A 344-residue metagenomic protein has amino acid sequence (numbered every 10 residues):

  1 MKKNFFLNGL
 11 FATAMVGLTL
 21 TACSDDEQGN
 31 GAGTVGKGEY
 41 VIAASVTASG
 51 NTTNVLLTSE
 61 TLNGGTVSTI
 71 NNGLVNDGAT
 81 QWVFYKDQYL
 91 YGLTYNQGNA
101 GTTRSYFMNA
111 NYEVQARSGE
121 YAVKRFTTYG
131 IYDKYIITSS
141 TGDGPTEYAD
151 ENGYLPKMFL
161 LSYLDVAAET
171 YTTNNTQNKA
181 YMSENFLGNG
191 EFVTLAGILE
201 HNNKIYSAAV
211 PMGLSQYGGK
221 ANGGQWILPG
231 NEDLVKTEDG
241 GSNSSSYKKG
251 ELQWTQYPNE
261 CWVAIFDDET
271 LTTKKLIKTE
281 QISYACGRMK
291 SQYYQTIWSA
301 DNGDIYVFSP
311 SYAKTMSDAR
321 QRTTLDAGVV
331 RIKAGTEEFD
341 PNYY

Functional and structural regions predicted by a protein language model:
M1-N8, A12-I42: Bacterial Sec-dependent N-terminal signal peptides
D26-G36, T80-D87, K124-I137, G142-D143 (+3 more regions): Structural signature of eukaryotic scaffold interfaces centered on beta-propeller domains
N30-G64: An edge-strand/N-cap motif at the start of beta-rich repeat modules
K37-S49, D87-N96, D133-A149, N203-M212 (+2 more regions): Short beta-strand elements that form the blades of beta-propeller/WD-repeat-like and other beta-sheet-rich scaffold
N51-F186: Post-signal peptide N-terminal segment of secreted/secretory-pathway proteins
L57-S59, R104-F107, Y154-E169, A221-T272 (+1 more regions): Beta-propeller blade signature
G119-Y121, N175-E191, T270-Q292, E338-Y344: Surface-exposed loop and turn segments in beta-propeller and other repeat-based domains that flank or scaffold
N302-Y344: Long, well-ordered mid-to-C-terminal structural blocks that present hydrophobic/aromatic surfaces
